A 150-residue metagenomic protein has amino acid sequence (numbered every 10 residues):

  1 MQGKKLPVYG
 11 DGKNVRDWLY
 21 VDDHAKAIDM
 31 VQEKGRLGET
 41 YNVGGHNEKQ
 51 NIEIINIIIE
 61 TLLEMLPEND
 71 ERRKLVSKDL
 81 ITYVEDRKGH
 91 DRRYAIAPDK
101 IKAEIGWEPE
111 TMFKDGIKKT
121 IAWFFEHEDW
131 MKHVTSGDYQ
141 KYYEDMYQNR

Functional and structural regions predicted by a protein language model:
M1-R150: C-terminal substrate-binding subdomain of Rossmann-fold SDR/epimerase-dehydratase oxidoreductases
